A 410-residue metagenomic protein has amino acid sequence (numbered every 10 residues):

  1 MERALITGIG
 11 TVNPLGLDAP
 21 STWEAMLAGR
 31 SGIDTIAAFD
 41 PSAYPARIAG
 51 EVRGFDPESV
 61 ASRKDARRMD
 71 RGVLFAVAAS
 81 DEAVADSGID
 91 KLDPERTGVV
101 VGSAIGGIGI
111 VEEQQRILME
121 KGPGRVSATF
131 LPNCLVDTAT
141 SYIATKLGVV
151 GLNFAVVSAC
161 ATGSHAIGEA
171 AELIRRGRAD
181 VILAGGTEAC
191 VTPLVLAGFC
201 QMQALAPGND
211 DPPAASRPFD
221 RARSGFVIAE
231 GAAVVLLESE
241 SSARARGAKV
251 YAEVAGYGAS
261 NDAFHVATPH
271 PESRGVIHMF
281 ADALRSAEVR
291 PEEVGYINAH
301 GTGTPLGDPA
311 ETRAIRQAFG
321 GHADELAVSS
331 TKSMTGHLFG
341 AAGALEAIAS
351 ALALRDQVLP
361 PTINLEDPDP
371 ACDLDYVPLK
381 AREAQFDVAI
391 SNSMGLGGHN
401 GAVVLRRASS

Functional and structural regions predicted by a protein language model:
M1, T35-A78, R96, G106-E169 (+3 more regions): Conserved catalytic cysteine-centered active-site region of acyl-thioester-dependent Claisen-condensing enzymes
M1-D65, S241-E253, I348-T362, R406-S410: ACP-dependent fatty acid/polyketide chain-elongation machinery
R3-T7, R30-T35, D210-A287, G295-Y296 (+1 more regions): Condensing-enzyme catalytic core mediating Claisen C-C bond formation in acyl metabolism
G8, M26, S80, V99 (+10 more regions): Conserved small-residue
P41, P45-G50, G106-I110, A189-S216 (+4 more regions): Active-site-adjacent elements of ketosynthase-type condensing enzymes
A76-A85, A139, A166, E238-E240 (+5 more regions): Short, well-ordered amphipathic alpha-helical segments that serve as non-catalytic structural scaffolds within diverse
A76-I89, A144-L147, L152-E188, F226-A248 (+2 more regions): Active-site-proximal alpha-helical scaffold in enzymes
K121-S127, H165-G168, E172, V181 (+4 more regions): Glycine-/small-residue-rich "gating" segment that lines the acyl/pantetheine channel and substrate pocket
